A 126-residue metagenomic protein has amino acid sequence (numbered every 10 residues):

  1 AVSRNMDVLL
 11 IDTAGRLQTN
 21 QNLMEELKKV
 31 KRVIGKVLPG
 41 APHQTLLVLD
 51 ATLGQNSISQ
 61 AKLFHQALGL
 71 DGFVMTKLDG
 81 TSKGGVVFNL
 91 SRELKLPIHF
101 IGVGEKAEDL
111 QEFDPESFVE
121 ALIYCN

Functional and structural regions predicted by a protein language model:
A1-N126: P-loop/Walker A NTP-binding module and the surrounding RecA-like catalytic core of P-loop NTPases
